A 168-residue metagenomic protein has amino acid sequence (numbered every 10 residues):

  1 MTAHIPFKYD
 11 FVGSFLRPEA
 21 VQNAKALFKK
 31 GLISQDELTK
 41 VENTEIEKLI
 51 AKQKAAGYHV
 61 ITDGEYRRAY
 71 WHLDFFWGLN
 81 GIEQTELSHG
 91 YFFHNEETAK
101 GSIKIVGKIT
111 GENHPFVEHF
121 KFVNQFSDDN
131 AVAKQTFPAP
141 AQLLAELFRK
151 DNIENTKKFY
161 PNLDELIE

Functional and structural regions predicted by a protein language model:
M1-E168: Domain-level signal for soluble alpha/beta catalytic cores
